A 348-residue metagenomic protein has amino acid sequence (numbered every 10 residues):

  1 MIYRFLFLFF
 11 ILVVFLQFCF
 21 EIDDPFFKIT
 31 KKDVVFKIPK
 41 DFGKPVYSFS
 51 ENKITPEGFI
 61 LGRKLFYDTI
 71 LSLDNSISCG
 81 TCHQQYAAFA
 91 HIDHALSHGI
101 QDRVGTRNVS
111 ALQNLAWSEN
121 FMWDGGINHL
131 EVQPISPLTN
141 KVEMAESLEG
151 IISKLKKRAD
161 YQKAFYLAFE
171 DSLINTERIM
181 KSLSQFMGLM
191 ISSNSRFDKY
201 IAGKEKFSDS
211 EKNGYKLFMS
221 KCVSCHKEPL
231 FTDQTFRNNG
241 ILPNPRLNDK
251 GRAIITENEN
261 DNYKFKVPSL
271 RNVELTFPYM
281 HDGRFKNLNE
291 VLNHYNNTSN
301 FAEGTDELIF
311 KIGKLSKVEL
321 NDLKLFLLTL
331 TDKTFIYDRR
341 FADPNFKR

Functional and structural regions predicted by a protein language model:
M1-P25: Bacterial Sec-dependent N-terminal signal peptides
F18-R348: Periplasmic c-type cytochrome electron-transfer domains
